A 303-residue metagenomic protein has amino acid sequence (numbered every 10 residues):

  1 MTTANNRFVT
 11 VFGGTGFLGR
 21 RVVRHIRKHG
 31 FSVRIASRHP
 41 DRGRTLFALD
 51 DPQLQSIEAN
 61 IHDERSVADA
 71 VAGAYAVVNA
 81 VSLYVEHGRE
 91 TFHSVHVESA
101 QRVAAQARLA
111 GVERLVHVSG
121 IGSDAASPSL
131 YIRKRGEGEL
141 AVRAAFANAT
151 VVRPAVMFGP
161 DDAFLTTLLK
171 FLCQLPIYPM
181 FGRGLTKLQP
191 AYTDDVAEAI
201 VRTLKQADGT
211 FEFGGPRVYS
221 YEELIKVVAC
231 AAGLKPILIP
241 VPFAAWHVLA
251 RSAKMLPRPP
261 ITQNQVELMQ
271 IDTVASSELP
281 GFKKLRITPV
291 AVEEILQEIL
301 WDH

Functional and structural regions predicted by a protein language model:
T2, A125-L234, M255: Oxidoreductase cofactor-interface core, primarily capturing Rossmann-like NAD(P)-dependent enzymes
T3, I200-T262, A275-H303: Mid/C-terminal beta-alpha module of Rossmann-like enzyme folds, strongest in SDR-family dehydrogenases/epimerases
R7-H29: N-terminal Rossmann NAD(P)H-binding glycine-rich loop of SDR-like oxidoreductase domains
F12, A36, A80-V81, L115-I121 (+1 more regions): SDR active-site strand-loop-helix element
G19-R20, V97, G136: Residues forming the Rossmann-fold NAD(P)(H) cofactor-binding site
R21-H25, Q106, A141, V227: Rossmann-fold NAD(P)-dependent oxidoreductase module
F31-H39: Conserved glycine-rich Rossmann-like NAD(P)H-binding loop of the short-chain dehydrogenase/reductase
R38-R102, Q106-L109, I121-A125: NAD(P)H-binding glycine-rich loop region in Rossmannoid oxidoreductase-like domains and their noncatalytic homologs
